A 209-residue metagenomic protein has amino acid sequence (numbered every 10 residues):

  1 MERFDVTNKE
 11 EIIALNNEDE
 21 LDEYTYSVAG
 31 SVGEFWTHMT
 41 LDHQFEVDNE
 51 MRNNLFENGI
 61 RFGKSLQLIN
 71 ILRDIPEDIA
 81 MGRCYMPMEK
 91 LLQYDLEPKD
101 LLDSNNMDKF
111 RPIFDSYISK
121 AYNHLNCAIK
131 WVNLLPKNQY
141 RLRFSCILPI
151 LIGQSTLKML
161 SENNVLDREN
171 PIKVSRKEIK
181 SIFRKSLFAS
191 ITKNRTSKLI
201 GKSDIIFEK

Functional and structural regions predicted by a protein language model:
M1-S65, P76-K209: Catalytic cores of Mg2+-dependent Asp-rich isoprenoid enzymes
R73: Active-site flanking residues adjacent to catalytic metal/cofactor-binding acidic residues
